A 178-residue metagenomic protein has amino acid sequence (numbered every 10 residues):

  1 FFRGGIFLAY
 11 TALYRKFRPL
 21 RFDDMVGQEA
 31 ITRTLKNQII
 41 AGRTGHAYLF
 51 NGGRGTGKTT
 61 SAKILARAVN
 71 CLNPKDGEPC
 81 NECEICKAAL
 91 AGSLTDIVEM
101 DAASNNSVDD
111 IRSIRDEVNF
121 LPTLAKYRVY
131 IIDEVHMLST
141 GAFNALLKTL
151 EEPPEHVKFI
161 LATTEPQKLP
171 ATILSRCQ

Functional and structural regions predicted by a protein language model:
F1-Q178: P-loop/Walker A NTP-binding region and its immediately flanking N-terminal helices in P-loop NTPase folds
